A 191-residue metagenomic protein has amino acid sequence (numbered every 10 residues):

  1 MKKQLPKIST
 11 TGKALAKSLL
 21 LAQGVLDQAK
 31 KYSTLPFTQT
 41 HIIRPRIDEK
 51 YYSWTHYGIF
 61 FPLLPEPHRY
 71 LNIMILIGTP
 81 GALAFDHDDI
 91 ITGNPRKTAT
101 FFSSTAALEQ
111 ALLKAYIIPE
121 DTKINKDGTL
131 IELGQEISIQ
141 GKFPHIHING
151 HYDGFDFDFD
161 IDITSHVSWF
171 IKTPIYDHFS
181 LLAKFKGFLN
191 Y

Functional and structural regions predicted by a protein language model:
M1-Y191: Targeting-peptide/extracellular-domain and disordered-appendage signature
